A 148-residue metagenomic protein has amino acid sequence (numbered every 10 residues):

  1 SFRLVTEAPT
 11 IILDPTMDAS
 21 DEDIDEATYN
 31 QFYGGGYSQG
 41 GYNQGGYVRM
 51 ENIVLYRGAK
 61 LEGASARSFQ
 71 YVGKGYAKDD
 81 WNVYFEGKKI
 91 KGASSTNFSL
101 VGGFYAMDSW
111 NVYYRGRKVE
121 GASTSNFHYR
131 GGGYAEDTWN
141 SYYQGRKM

Functional and structural regions predicted by a protein language model:
S1-M148: Non-catalytic tandem-repeat scaffold regions and their flanking low-complexity/translocation tails
